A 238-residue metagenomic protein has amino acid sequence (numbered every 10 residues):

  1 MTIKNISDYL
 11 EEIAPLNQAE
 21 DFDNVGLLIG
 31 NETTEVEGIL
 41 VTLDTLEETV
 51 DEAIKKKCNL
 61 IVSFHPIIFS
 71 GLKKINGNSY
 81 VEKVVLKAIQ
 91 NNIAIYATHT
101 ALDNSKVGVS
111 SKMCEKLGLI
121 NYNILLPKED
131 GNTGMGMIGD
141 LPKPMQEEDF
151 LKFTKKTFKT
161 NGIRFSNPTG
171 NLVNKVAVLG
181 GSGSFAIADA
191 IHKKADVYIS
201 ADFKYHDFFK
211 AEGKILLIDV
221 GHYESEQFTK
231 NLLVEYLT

Functional and structural regions predicted by a protein language model:
M1-T238: Active-site catalytic microenvironments in core metabolic enzymes, especially phosphate/sugar-handling
